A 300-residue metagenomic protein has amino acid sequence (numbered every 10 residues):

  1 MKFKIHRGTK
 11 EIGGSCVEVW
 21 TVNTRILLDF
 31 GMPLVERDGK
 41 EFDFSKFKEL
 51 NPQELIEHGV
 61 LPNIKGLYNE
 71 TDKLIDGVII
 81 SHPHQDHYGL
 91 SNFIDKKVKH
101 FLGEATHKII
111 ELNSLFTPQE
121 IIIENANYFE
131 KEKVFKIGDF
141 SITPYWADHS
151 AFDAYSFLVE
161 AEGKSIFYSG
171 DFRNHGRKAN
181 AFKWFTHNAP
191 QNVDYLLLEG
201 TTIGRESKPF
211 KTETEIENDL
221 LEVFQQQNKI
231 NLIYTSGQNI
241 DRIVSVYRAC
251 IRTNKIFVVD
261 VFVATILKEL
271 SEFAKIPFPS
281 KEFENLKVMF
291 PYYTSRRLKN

Functional and structural regions predicted by a protein language model:
K2-E11, S15-G77, Q85-D241, S245 (+2 more regions): His/Asp/Glu-rich metal-coordinating catalytic cores of metallo-dependent phosphodiesterases/hydrolases acting on
H82: Conserved G/P- and acidic residue-centered "switch" motifs that form tight phosphate/ATP-binding loops in soluble
V98-K108, L197, I256-T265, M289-P291: Short internal beta-strands
F262, I266-N300: A contiguous, basic/glycine-rich beta-loop/short-helix subdomain that forms a polymer-engagement track
